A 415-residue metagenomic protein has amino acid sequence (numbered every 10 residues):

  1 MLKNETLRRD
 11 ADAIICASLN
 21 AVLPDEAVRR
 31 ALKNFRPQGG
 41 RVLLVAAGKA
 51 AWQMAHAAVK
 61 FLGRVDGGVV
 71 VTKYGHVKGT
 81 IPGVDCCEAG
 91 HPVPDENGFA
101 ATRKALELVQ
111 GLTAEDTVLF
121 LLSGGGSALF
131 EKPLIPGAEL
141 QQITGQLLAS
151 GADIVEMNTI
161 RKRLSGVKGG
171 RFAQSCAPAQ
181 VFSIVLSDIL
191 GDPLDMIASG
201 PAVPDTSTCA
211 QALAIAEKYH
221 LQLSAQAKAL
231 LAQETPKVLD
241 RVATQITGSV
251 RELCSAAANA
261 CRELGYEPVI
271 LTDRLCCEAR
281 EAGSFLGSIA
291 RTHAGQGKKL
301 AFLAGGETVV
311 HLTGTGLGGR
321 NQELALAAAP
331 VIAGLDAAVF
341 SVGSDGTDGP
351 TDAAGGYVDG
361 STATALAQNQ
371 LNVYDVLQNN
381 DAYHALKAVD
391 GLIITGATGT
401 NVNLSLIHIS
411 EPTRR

Functional and structural regions predicted by a protein language model:
M1-V45, Q53-M54: An N-terminal, well-structured beta->alpha segment
V45-A47, V69-T72, L119-G124, S183-I189 (+3 more regions): Short beta-strand segments
A57-G67, I81-C86, L106, Q110 (+4 more regions): A glycine- and small-aliphatic-rich helix-loop capping segment at beta-alpha/alpha-beta transitions that lines
T72-E115, E156, I160-R161: Glycine-rich oxoanion-binding loops at beta->alpha junctions
P136-Q222: Internal gly/pro-rich beta-alpha loop/helix module that stabilizes soluble enzyme cofactors or their anionic handles
R161, A179-F182, P204-F285, I289: Accessory alpha-helical/coil subdomains and C-terminal extensions that flank or cap enzyme catalytic cores
H293, G297, V309-A367: Catalytic phosphate/nucleotide-handling subdomain of diverse soluble enzymes
I407-T413: Conserved small/polar residues in nucleotide/adenosyl-binding loops
